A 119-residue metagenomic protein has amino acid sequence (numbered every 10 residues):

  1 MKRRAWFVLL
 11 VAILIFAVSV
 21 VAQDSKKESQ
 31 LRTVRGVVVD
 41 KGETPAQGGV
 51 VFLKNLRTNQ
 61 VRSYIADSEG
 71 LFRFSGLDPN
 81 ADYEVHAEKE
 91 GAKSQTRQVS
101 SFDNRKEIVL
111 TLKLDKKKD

Functional and structural regions predicted by a protein language model:
V8-A17: Bacterial N-terminal signal peptides
Q23-K27, S101-D119: Extracellular beta-sheet/turn segments enriched in Thr/Pro/Gly and aliphatic residues
R35-A46: Structural motif
T44, G49-N55, V85: Hydrophobic beta-strand segments
R57-L71: Short, acidic Ser/Thr/Gly-rich low-complexity loop/linker segments typical of extracellular and cell-surface proteins
G70, A81-G91: A short, solvent-exposed beta-strand micro-motif common in secreted/extracellular proteins
F74-L77: Short, flexible loop/turn segments at beta-strand junctions in immunoglobulin-like and fibronectin type III
S94-S101: Edge beta-strands of extracellular beta-sandwich domains
